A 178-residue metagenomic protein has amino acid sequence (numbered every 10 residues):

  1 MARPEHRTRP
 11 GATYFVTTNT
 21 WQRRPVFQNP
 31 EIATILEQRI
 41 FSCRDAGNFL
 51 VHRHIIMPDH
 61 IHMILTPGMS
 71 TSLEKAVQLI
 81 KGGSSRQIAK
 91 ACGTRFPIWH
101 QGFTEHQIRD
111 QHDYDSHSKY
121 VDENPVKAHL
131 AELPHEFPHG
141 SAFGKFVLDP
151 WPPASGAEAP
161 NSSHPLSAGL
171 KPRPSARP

Functional and structural regions predicted by a protein language model:
M1-P178: Short catalytic/metal-binding and nucleic-acid-binding patches
